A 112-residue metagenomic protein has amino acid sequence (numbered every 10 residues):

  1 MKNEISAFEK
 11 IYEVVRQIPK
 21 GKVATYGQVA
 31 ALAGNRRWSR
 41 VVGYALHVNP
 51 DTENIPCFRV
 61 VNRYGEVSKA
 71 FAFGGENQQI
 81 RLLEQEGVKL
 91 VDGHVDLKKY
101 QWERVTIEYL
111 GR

Functional and structural regions predicted by a protein language model:
M1-R112: Nucleic acid-binding interface residues in structured DNA/RNA-binding domains, emphasizing the DNA-engaging scaffolds
